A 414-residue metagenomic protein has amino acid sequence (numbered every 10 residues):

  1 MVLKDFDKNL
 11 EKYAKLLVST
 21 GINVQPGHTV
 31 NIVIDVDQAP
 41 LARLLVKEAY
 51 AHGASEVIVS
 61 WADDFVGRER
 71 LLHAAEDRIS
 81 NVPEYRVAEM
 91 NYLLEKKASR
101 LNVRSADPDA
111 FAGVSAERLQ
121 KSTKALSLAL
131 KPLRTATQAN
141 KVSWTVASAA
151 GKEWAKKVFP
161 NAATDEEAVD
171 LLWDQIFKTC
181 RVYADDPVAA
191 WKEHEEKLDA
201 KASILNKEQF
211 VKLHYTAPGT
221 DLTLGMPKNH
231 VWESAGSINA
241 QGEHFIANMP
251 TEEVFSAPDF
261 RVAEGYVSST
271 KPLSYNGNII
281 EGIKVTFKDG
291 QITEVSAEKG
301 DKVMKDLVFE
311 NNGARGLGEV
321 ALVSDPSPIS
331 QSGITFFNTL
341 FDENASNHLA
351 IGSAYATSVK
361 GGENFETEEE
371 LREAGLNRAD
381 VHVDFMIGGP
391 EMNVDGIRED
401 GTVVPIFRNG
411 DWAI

Functional and structural regions predicted by a protein language model:
M1-E264, G396, T402-V404, W412-I414: Active-site bordering "gate/hinge" segments that shape substrate access to catalytic or cofactor-binding pockets
L130-P132, L198-A200, Q209-V211, T251-V254 (+4 more regions): Glycine-rich, charged/polar anion/phosphate-binding loops that engage phosphate groups from diverse ligands
L205-V211, I279-E281, M386-N393: A short, compositionally biased
G225, V295-S296, F407: Short linear motifs in exposed loops
S256-N312: Long, well-ordered mid-to-C-terminal structural blocks that present hydrophobic/aromatic surfaces
F260-R261, N276-N278, T286-F287, N311-R315 (+3 more regions): A structural signal for short secondary-structure junctions
I292-E363: Dual-mode signal for accessory low-complexity, basic/Gly-rich regions
E368-I414: Extended hydrophobic packing segments that form well-structured cores
